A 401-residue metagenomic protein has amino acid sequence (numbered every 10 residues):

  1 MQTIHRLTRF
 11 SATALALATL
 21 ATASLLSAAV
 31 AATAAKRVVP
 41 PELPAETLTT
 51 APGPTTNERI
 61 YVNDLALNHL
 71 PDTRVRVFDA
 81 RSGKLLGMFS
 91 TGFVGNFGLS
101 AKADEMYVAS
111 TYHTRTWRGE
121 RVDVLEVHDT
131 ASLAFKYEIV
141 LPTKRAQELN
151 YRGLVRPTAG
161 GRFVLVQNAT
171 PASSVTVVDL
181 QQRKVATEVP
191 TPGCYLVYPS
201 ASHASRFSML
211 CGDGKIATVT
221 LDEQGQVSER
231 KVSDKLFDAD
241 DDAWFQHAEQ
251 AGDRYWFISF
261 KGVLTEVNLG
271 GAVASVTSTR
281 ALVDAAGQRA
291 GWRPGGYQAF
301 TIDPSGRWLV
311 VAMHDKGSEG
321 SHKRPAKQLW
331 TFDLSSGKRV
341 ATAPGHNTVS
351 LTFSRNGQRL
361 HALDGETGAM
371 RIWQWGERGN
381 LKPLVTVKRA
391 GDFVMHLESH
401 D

Functional and structural regions predicted by a protein language model:
A35-E46, R81-F89, F93-G95, A134-Q147 (+5 more regions): A short beta-strand motif characteristic of beta-propeller blades
E42-P52, T91-K102, A146-R156, T191-A204 (+4 more regions): Repeated scaffold domains used in trafficking and secretory/extracellular systems, primarily beta-propellers
P54-L67, A109-V122, V311-A326: Short, conserved, GDST-rich strand-edge loop motifs in beta-rich repeat architectures
T56-R59, K102-E105, G160-R162, H203-S205 (+3 more regions): Short coil/turn segments that connect the beta-strands within blades of beta-propeller domains
A66-L70, Y112-W117, P171-A172, D213-I216 (+3 more regions): Short glycine/acidic-enriched loop and turn motifs that connect beta-strands
D79-S82, T130-S132, D179-R183, L221-Q224 (+3 more regions): Short loop/turn segments that connect beta-strands within beta-propeller blades
S132-V175, Q182-Y198: Asp-box/WD-like beta-propeller blade repeats and closely related beta-sheet repeat scaffolds
W292-K338, T342-Q358, A362: Loop/turn-rich, solvent-exposed surfaces of beta-rich toroidal or solenoidal domains
